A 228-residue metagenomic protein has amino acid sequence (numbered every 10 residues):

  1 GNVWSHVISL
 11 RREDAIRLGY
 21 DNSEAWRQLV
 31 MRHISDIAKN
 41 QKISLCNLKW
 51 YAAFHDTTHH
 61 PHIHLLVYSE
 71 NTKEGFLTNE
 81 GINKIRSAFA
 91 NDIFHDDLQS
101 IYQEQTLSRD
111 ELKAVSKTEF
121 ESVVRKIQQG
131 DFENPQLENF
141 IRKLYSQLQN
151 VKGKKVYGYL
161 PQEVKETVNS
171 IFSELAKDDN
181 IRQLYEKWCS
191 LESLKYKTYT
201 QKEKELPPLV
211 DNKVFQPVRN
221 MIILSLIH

Functional and structural regions predicted by a protein language model:
H6-S9, D14-A53, T57, Y68-G158: Flexible helix-coil linker/hinge segments at domain or subdomain boundaries
I63: IQ-motif-like calmodulin-binding regions
K126-I223: Metal-dependent nuclease catalytic core centered on acidic motifs
I227-H228: Conserved small/polar residues in nucleotide/adenosyl-binding loops
